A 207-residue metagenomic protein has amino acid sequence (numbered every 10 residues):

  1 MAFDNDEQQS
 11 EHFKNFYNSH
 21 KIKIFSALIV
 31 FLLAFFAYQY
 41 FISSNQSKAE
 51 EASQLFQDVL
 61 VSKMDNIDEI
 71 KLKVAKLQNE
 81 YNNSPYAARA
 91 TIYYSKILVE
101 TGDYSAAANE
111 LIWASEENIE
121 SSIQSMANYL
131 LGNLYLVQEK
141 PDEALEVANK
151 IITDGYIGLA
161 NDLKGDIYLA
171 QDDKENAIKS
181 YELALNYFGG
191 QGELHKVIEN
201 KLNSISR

Functional and structural regions predicted by a protein language model:
M1-L32: N-terminal positive-inside, membrane-proximal cytosolic segments immediately preceding the first
I67-D68, Y104, P141, K174: TPR-repeat structural position
Q78-A87, E117-Q124, I151-L159, N186-K196: Short solvent-exposed coil/turn linkers within tandem alpha-helical repeat scaffolds
